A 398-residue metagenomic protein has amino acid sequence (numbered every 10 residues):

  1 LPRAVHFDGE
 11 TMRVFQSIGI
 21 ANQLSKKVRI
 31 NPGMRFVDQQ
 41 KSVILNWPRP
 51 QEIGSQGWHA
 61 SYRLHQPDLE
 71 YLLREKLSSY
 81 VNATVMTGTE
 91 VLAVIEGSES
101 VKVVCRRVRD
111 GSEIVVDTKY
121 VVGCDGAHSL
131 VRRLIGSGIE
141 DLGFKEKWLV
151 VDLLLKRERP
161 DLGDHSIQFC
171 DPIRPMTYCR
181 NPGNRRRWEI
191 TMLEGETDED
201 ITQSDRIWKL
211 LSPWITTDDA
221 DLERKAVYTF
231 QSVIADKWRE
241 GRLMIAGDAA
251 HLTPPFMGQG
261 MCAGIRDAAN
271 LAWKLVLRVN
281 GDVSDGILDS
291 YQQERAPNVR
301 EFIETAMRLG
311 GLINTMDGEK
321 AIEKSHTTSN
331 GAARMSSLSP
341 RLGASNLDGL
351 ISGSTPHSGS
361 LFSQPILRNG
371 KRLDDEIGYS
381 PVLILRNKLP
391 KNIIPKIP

Functional and structural regions predicted by a protein language model:
R3-S78: Active-site-adjacent segment of FAD-dependent monooxygenases/related oxidoreductases
F15, E70-L73, L77, V122 (+7 more regions): Conserved structural-core and active-site-/substrate-pathway-adjacent residues in large, well-folded domains of enzymes
K26, R74-E75, A93, Y120 (+1 more regions): Conserved FAD-binding catalytic core of PHBH/FMO-like flavoproteins
Q39-K41, P50-E52, Y71, K76-Y80 (+3 more regions): Helical substrate-recognition/capping region of FAD-dependent monooxygenase/halogenase enzymes
S42-I44, G111-V115, P175: Short, mixed charged/polar active-site loops that provide acid/base catalysis or chelate metal/phosphate cofactors
T87-V101, A226: A conserved short coil-to-beta-strand element within the FAD-binding core of flavoproteins
D110-Y120, C124: Core beta-strand elements of the Rossmann-like FAD/NAD(P) dinucleotide-binding domain in flavoenzyme oxidoreductases
P182, E199-A263, N298, F302-T305: FAD/FMN-dependent oxidoreductases across multiple families
